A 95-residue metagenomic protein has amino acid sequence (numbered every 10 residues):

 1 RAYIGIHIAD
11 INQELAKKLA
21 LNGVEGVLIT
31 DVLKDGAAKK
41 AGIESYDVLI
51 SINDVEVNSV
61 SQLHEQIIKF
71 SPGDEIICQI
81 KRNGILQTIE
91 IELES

Functional and structural regions predicted by a protein language model:
R1-S95: C-terminal recognition in membrane/secretory proteostasis and scaffolding
